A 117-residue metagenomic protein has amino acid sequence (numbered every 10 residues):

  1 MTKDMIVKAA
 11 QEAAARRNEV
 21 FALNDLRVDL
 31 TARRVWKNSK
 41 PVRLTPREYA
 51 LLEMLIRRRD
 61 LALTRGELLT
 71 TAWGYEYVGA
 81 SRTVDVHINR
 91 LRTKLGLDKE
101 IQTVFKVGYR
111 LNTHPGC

Functional and structural regions predicted by a protein language model:
M1, I6, T31-N38, V104: Generic N-terminal leader/processing signal
M1-A22: Basic, amphipathic DNA-recognition helix from helix-turn-helix-like DNA-binding domains
T2, L30, A72, I88: Short amphipathic alpha-helical/adjacent loop interface patches that line ligand and macromolecule-binding sites
A22-Y49, R110-C117: A structural micro-motif at secondary-structure boundaries
R34, S39-P46, A50-V86, T93-K99 (+1 more regions): Positively charged, aromatic-enriched patches within helix-turn-helix-type DNA-binding elements, predominantly
L97-C117: Basic, Lys/Arg-enriched C-terminal extension of HTH/homeodomain DNA-binding domains
